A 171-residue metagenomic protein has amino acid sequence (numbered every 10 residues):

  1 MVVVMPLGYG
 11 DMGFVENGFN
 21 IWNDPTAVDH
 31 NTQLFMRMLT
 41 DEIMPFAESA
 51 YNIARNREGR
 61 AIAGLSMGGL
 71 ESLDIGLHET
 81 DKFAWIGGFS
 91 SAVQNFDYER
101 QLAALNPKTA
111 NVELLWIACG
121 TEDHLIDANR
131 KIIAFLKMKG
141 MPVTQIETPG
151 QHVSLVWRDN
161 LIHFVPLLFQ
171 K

Functional and structural regions predicted by a protein language model:
M1-K171: Non-catalytic cap/lid and distal C-terminal segments of serine-dependent acyl enzymes
